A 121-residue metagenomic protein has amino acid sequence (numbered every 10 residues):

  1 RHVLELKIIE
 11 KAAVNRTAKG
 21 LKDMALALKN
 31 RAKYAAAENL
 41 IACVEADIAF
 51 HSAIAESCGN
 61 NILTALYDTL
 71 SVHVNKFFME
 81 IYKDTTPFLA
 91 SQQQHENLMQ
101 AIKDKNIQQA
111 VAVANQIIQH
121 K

Functional and structural regions predicted by a protein language model:
R1-A27: Amphipathic alpha-helical dimerization/coiled-coil segments that flank or bridge DNA-binding/regulatory modules
R1-K11, N61-V72: Conserved segment of winged-helix/HTH DNA-binding domains
I9-T17, Y34-E38, C58-G59, M79-D84: A ubiquitous short alpha-helical element
A25-A37, E45-H51, A65-K121: C-terminal all-alpha effector/ligand-binding and dimerization domain of prokaryotic HTH-type transcriptional repressors
I54: Short basic (Lys/Arg) and small-residue
